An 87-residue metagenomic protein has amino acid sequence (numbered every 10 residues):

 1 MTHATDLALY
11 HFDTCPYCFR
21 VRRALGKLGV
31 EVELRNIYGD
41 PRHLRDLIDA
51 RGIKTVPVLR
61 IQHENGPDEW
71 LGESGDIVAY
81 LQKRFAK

Functional and structural regions predicted by a protein language model:
T2-D13, F19-K87: GST-like domain detector, emphasizing the conserved glutathione-binding G-site in the N-terminal thioredoxin-like
